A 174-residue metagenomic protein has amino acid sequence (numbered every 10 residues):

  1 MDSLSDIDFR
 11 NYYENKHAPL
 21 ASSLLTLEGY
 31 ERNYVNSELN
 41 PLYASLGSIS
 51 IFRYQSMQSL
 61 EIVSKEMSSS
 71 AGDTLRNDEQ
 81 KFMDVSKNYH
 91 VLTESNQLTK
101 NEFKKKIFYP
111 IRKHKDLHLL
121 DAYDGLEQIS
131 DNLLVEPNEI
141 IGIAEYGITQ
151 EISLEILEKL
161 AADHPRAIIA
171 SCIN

Functional and structural regions predicted by a protein language model:
M1-N174: Macromolecular interaction modules
